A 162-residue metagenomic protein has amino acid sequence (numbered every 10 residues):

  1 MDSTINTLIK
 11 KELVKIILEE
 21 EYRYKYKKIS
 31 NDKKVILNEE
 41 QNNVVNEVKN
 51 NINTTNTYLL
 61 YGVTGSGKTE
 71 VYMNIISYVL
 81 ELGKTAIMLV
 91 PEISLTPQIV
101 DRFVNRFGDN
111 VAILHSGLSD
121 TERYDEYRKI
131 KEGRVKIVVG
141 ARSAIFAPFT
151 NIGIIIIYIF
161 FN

Functional and structural regions predicted by a protein language model:
M1-N162: Accessory, non-ATPase domains that flank or precede helicase/AAA+ motor cores in DNA-metabolism machines
